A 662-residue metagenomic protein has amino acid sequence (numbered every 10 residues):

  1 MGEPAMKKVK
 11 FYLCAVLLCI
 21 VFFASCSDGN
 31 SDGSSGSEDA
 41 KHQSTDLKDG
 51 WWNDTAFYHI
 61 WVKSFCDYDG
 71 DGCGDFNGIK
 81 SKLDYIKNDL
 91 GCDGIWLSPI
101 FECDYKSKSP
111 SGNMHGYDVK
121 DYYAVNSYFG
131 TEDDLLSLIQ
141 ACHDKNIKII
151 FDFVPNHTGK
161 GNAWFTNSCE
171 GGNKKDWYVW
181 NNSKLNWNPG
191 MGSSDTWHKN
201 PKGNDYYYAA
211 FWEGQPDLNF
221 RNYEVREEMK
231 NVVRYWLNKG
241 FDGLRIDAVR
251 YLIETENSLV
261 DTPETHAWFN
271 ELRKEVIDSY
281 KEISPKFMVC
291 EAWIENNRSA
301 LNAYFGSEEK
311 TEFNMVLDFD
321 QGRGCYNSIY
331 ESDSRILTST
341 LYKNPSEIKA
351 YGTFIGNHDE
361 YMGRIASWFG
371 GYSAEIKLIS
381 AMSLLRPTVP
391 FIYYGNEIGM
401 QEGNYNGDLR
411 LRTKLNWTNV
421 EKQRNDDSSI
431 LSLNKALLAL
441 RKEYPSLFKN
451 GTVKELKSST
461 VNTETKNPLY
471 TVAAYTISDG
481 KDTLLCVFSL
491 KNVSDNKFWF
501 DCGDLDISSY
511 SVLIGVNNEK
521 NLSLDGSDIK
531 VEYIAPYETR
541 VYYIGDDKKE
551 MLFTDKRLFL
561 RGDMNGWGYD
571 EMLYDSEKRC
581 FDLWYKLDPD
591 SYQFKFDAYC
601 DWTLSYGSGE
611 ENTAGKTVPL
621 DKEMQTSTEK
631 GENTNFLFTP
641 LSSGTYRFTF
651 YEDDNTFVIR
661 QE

Functional and structural regions predicted by a protein language model:
M1-A5: Short, Lys/Arg-enriched N-terminal segments with co-localized hydrophobic residues within the first ~10-30 amino acids
C14-F22: Bacterial N-terminal signal peptides
C26-D28, H42-K230, R234, N238 (+1 more regions): Acidic/aromatic-lined carbohydrate-recognition and catalytic surfaces of CAZymes acting on diverse glycans
Y105, P110, S279-Y280, P345-I507 (+3 more regions): Loop/helix patches that line or flank the sugar-binding groove of alpha-linked glycan CAZymes
N146, K160-G161, F165-N188, R273-L409 (+3 more regions): Conserved alpha/beta catalytic core and glycan-binding cleft of carbohydrate-active enzymes
G451, S508, D588-D590, S642-G644: A glycine-anchored, Pro-Gly-centered beta-turn/N-cap motif
D525-M551, Y646-F657: C-terminal beta-strand-rich structural cap/linker in extracellular carbohydrate-active enzymes
M551-S591, Y599-T626: Aromatic-rich carbohydrate-binding modules that target alpha-glucans
